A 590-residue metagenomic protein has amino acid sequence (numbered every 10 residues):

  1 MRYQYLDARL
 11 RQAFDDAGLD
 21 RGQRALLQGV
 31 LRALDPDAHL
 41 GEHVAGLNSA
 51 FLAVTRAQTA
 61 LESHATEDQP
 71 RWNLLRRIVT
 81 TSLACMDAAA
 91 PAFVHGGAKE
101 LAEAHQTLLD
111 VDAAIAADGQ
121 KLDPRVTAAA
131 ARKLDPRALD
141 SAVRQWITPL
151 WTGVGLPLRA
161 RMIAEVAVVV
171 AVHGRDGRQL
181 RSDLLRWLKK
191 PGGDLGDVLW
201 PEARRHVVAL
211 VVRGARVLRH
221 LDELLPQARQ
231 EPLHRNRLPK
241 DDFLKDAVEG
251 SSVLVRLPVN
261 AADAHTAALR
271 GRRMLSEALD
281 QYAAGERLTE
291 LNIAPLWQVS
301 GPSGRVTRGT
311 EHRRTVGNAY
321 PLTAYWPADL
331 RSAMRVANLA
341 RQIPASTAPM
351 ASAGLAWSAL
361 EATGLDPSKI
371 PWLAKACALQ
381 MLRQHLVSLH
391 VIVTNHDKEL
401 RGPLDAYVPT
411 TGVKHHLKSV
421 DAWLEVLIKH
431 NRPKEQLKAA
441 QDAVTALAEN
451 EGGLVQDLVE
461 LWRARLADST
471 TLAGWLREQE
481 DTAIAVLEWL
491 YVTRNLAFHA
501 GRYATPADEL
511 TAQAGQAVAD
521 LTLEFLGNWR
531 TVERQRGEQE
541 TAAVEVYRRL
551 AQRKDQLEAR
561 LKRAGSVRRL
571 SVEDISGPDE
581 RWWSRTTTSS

Functional and structural regions predicted by a protein language model:
M1-P124, A130-A131, D135-P136, T588-S590: Intrinsically disordered, low-structural-confidence terminal and linker regions
Y3-D7, Q23-L27, L40, R71-W72 (+17 more regions): Short amphipathic alpha-helical segments that mediate assembly, nucleic-acid/protein binding, or membrane association
Y5-E42, G317-R568, V572-E573, E580 (+1 more regions): Amphipathic, oligomerization/interface secondary-structure segments
L10, D15-G18, G22-P36, E42-A45 (+9 more regions): Generic preference for hydrophobic/aromatic residues in regular secondary structure cores
H39, H43, H64, H95 (+13 more regions): Histidine (H) residue identity feature
M86-A88, V94-G354, S358, A362 (+2 more regions): Charged, non-catalytic interaction/linker regions at domain boundaries that couple catalytic cores to substrate
